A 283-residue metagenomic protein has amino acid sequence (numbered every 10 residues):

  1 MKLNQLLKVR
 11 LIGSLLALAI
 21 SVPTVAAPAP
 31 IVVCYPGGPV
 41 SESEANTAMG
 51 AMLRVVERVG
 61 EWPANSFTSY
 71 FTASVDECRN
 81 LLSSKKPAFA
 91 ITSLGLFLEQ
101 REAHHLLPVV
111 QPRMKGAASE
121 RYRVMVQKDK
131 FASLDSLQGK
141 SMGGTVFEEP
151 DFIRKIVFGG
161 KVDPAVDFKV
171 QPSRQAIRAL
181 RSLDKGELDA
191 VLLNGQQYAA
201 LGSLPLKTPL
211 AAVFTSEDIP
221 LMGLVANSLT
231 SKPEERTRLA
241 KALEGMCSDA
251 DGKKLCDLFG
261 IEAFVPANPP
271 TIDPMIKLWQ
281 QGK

Functional and structural regions predicted by a protein language model:
R10-P23: Bacterial N-terminal signal peptides
A27-L98: Extracytoplasmic small-molecule ligand-binding "clamshell" domains of the periplasmic binding protein/Venus flytrap
A29-P39, K115-R123, L206-L243, K253-W279: Periplasmic-binding protein-like
Y35-V59, A118-R181, K185, Q196 (+1 more regions): Bilobed "Venus flytrap"/periplasmic-binding protein-like clamshell domains and structurally analogous long
P63-T68, T145-V162, K241-K283: Ligand-binding clefts/hinges and TM-proximal coupling segments of bilobed small-molecule sensing domains
F67-N80, D167-R181, D218-P220: Short helix-initiation/N-cap motifs at beta->coil->alpha
C78-S136, E149-P150: Acidic, polar ligand-binding/catalytic clefts
I91-H104, D184-K185, D189-P209: A ligand-binding cleft/hinge motif common to bilobed small-molecule-binding domains
